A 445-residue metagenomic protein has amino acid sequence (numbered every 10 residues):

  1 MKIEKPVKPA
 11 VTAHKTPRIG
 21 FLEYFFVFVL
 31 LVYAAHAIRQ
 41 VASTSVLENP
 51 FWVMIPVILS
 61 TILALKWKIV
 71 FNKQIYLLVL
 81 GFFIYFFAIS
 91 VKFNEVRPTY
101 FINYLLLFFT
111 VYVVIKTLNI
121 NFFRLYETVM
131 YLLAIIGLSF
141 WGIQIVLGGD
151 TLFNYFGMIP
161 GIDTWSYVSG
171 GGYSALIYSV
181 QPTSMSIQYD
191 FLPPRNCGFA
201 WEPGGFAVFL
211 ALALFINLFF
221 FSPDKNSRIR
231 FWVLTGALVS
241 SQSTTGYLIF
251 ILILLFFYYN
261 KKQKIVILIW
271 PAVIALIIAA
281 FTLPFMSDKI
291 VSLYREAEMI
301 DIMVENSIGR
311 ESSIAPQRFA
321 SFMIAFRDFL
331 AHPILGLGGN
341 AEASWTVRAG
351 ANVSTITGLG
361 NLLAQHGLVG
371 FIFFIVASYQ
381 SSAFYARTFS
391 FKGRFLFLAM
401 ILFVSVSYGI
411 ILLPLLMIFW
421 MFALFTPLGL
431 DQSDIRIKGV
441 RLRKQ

Functional and structural regions predicted by a protein language model:
K2-K68, G81-K92, A399-S405, L413-M421: N-terminal signal-anchor transmembrane segment
A34-S45, K289-H366: Long extracytoplasmic/lumenal interhelical loops at the membrane interface of multi-pass membrane proteins
R39-N49, A88-L105, C197-F209, N226-N260 (+3 more regions): Helix-loop-helix junctions and helix-breaking kinks within/between transmembrane helices of multi-pass membrane
I58, E127-T151, S169-Q242, Y247-Y259: Alpha-helical transmembrane segments of multi-pass inner-membrane proteins
S60-A64, F93-D150, A377: Transmembrane alpha-helical segments and their membrane-water interfaces
S139-G149, K261-S307: A membrane-periplasm/extracellular boundary helix in multi-pass inner-membrane enzymes that assemble envelope glycans
F221-R230, L234-G236, I251, P271 (+1 more regions): Hydrophobic transmembrane alpha-helices and their immediate junctions
L254, F395-S405, G409-Q445: Transmembrane alpha-helices of multi-pass inner-membrane enzymes
